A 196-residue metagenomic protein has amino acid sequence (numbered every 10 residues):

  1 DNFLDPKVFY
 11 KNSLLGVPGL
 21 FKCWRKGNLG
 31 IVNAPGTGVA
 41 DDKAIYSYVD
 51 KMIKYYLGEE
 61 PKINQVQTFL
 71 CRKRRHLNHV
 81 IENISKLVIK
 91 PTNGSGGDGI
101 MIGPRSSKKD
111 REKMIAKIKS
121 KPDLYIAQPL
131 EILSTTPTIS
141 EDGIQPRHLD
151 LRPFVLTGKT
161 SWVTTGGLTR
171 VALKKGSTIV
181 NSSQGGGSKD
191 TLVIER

Functional and structural regions predicted by a protein language model:
D1-R196: Domain-scale recognition of functional cores that engage charged ligands
